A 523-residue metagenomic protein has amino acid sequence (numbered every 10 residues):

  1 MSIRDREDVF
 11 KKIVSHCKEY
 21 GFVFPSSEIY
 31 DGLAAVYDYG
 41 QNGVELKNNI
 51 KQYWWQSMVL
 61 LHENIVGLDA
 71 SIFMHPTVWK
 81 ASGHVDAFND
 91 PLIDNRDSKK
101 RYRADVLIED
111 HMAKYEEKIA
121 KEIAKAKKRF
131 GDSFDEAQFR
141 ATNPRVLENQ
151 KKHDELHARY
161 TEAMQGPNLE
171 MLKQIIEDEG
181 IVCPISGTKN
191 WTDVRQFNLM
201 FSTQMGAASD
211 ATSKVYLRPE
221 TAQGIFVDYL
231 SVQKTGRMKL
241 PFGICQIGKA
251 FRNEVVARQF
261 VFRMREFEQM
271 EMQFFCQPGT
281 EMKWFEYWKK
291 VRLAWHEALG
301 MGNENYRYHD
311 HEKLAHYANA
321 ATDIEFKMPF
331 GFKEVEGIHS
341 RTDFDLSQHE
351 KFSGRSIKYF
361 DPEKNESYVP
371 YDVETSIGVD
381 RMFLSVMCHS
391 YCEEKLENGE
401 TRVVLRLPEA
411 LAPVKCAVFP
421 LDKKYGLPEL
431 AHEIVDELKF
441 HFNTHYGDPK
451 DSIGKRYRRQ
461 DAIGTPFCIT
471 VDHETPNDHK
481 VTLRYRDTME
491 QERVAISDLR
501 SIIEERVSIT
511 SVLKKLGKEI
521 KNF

Functional and structural regions predicted by a protein language model:
M1-F523: NTP/phosphate- and nucleic-acid-binding module
